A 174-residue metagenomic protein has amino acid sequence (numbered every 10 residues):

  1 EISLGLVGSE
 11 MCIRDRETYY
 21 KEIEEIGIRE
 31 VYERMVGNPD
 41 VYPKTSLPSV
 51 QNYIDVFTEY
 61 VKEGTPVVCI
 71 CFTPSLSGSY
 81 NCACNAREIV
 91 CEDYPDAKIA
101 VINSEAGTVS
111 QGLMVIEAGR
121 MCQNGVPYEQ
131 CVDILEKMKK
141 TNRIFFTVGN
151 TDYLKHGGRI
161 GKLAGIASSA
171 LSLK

Functional and structural regions predicted by a protein language model:
E1-C12: Short, small-residue-biased leader/transition segments that mark boundaries at the very start of proteins
E17-E33, S169: Short, compositionally biased "basic patch" segments
I28-Y60: Glycine-rich oxoanion-binding loops at beta->alpha junctions
P66-P74, A100-N103, E117: Short glycine-rich or small-residue beta-strand-to-loop segments that form or flank ligand, phosphate, metal/Fe-S
C71-D93, L113-V115: Short Gly/Thr/Asp-enriched flexible loops that form oxyanion-binding sites at enzyme active sites
R87-T108, P127, S172: Short, acidic/small-residue loops that bind anionic groups at enzyme active sites
E105-Q123: Glycine-rich phosphate-binding/hydrolytic loop that grips phosphoryl groups
G119-K174: Internal, active-site/partner-interface "lid" segment
